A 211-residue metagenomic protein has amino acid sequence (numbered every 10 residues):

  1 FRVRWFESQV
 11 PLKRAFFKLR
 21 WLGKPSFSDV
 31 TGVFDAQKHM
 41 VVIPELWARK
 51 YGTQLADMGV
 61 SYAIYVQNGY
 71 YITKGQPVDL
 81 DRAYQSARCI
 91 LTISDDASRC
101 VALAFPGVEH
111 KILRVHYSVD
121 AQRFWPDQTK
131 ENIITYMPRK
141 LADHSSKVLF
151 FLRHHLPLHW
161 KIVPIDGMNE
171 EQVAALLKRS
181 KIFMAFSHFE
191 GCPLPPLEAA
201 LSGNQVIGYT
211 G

Functional and structural regions predicted by a protein language model:
V10-S86: Extended catalytic core of nucleotide-activated donor transferases of GT-like folds
K50-T53, K74-Q76, A87-H110, S146-K147: A short, active-site helix/loop in glycosyltransferases that binds the activated sugar's phosphate group
A97-A104, H110-V173: Conserved catalytic-core segment of nucleotide-activated headgroup transferases in glycan assembly
A174, L197-L201: Short alpha-helical segment that forms part of, or immediately flanks, the ligand-binding pocket in carbohydrate-active
A175-S180: Short alpha-helical donor nucleotide-sugar binding micro-motif in glycosyltransferases
H188: Aromatic "clamp/platform" in nucleotide-sugar-dependent glycosyltransferases that forms part of the donor/acceptor
Q205-G208: Short hydrophobic beta-strand element within catalytic cores of glycosyltransferases and related nucleotide-activated
